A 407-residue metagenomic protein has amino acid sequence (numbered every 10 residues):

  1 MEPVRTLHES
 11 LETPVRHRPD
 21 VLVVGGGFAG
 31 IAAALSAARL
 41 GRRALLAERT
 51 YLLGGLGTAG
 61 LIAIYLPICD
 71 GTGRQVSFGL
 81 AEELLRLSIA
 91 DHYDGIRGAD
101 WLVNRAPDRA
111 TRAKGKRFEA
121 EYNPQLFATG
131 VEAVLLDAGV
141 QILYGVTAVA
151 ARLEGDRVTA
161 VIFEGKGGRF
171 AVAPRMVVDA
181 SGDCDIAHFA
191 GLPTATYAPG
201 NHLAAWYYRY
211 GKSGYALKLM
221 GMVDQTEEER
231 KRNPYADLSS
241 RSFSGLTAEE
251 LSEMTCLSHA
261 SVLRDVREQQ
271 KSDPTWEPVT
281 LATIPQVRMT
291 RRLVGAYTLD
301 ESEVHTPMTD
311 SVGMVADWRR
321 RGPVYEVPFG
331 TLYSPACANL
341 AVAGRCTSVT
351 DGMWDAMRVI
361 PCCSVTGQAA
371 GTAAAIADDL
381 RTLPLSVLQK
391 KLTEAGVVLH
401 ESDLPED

Functional and structural regions predicted by a protein language model:
E2-V4, H8, E12, A29 (+11 more regions): Flavin (FAD/FMN)-binding glycine-rich loop and adjacent Rossmann-like elements that form
V15-G27: Beta1/beta-strand and adjacent pyrophosphate-binding region of the FAD-binding site in flavoprotein oxidoreductases
L22-V24, A33, A38, P174: Membrane-embedded transmembrane-helix bundle of lipid-linked glycan/lipid transferases
G27-F28, L52: Residue-level detector of alpha-helix initiation sites
S36-R42, A47-D100: N-terminal FAD cofactor-binding segment of flavoenzymes
V134-Q141: A structural motif corresponding to the C-terminal end of an alpha-helix and its immediate exit/capping segment
Y144-R157: A conserved short coil-to-beta-strand element within the FAD-binding core of flavoproteins
